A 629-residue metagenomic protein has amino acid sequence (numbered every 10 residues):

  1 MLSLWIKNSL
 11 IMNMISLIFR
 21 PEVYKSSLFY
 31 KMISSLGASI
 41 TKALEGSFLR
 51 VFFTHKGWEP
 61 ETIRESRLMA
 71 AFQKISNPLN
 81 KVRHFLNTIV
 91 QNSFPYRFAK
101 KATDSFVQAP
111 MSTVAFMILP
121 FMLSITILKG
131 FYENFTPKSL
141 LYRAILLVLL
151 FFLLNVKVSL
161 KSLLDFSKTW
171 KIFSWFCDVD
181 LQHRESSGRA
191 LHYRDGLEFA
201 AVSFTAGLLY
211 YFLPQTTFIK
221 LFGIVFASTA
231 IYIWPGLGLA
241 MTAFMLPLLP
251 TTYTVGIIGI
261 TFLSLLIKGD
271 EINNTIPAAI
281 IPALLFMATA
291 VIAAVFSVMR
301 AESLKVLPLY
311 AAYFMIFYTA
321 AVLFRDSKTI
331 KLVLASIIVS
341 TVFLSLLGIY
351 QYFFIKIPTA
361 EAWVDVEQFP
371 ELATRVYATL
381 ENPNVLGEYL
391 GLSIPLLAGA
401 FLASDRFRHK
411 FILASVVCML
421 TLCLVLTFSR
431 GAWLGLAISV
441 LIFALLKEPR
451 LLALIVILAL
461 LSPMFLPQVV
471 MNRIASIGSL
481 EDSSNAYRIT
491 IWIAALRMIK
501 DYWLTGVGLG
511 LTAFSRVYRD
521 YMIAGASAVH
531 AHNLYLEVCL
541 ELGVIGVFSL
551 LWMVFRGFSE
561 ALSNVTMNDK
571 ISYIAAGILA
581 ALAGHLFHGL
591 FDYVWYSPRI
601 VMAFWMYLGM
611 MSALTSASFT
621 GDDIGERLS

Functional and structural regions predicted by a protein language model:
M1-I292, V298-K305, R325-K331, A335 (+3 more regions): Transmembrane signal-anchor hairpin modules in multi-pass inner-membrane enzymes, especially those that act on
T113-K157, R194-L213, L221-A230, F262 (+11 more regions): Alpha-helical transmembrane segments of multi-pass inner-membrane proteins
T136-Y142, L213-T217, P250-V255, K305-V306 (+4 more regions): Membrane-interface micro-motifs in multi-pass membrane enzymes
L141-N155, F262-L263, R450-I457, K570 (+1 more regions): Transmembrane alpha-helices of multi-pass inner-membrane enzymes
S167-K168, I172, E367-V376, A432 (+3 more regions): Flexible juxtamembrane loops connecting transmembrane helices in multi-pass membrane enzymes that build or modify
K268-N274, F296-S303, V322-K328, Q351-E361 (+8 more regions): Juxtamembrane transmembrane-helix termini
G478-I493, R497, D501, T505-L542: Long extracytoplasmic/lumenal interhelical loops at the membrane interface of multi-pass membrane proteins
G543-V554: Hydrophobic alpha-helical transmembrane segments
